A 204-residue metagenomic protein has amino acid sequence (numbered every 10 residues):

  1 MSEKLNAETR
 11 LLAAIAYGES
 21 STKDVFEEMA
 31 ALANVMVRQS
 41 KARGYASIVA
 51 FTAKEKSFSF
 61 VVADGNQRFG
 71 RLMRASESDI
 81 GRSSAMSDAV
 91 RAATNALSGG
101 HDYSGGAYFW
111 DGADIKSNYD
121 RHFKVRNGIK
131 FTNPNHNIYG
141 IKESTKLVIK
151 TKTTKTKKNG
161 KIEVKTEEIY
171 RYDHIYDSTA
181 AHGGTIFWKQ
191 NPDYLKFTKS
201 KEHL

Functional and structural regions predicted by a protein language model:
S2-L204: Bacterial extracytoplasmic/cell-wall-associated proteins, especially those involved in peptidoglycan
